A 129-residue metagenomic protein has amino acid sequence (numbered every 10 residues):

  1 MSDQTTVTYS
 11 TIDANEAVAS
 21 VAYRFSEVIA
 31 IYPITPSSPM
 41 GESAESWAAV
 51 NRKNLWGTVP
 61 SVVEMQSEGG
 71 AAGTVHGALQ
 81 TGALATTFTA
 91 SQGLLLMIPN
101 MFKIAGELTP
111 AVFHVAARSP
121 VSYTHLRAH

Functional and structural regions predicted by a protein language model:
S2-T6, R52-V62, T81-L84, A116: Glycine/charged-rich beta-loop-alpha catalytic/anionic-binding loops adjacent to active sites
D3-D13, A17-S20, R24, V28-W47 (+2 more regions): Metallocofactor- and cofactor-centric catalytic cores in central/energy metabolism, strongly enriched
A22-F25, T74-L84, N100-L108: Alpha-helix C-terminal capping segments
V28-I31, P60-V63, T81-L96, A111-H114: A short, small-residue-rich loop immediately preceding and capping a beta-strand
S37-M40, E68-T74, F88, G93-P99 (+1 more regions): Short glycine/serine/threonine-rich phosphate/pyrophosphate-binding segments that cradle anionic phosphate groups
S46-N54, G77: Conserved helix-loop functional segments at active or binding sites
L108-R118, S122: Short, acidic/small-residue loops that bind anionic groups at enzyme active sites
T124-H129: Conserved small/polar residues in nucleotide/adenosyl-binding loops
